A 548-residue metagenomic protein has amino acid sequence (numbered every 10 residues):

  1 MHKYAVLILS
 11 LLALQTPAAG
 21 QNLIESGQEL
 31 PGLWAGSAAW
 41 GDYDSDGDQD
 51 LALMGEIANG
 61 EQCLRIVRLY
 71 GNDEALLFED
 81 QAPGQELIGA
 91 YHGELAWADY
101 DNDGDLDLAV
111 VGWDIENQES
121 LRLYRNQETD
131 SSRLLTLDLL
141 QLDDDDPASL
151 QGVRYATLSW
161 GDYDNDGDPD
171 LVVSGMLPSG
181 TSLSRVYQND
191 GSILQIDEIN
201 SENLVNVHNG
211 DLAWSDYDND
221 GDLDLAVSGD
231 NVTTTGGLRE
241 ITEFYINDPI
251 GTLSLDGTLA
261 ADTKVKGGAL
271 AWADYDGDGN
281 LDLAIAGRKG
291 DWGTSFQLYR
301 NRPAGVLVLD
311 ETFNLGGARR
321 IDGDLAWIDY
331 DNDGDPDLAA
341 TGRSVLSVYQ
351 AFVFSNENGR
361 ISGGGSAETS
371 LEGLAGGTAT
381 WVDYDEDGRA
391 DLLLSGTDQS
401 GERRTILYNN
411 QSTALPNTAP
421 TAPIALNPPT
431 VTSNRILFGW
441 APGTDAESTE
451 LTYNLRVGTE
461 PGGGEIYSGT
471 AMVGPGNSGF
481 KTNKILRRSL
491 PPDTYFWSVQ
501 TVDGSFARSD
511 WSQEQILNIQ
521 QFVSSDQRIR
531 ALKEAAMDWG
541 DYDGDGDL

Functional and structural regions predicted by a protein language model:
G20-L33, Y70-A90, R125-V153, Q188-V207 (+6 more regions): Blade-edge motifs of beta-propeller repeat domains
G36-Y43, G84, H92-Y100, Y155-Y163 (+5 more regions): Beta-propeller blade termini
G47-L53, G104-V110, G167-V173, G221-V227 (+4 more regions): Glycine-aliphatic tripeptides that mark coil-to-beta-strand junctions in extracellular and membrane proteins
E56-E61, W113-N117, M176-G180, N231-T235 (+3 more regions): Short glycine/acidic-enriched loop and turn motifs that connect beta-strands
A441-S448, D503, D541: Extracellular acidic, Ser/Thr/Pro-rich low-complexity tracts
T452-P492: Recognizes extended acidic, P/S/T-rich segments that occur within or adjacent to Ig-like beta-sandwich modules
S489-S505: Beta-strand-rich modules
G504-Q520: Extracellular fibronectin type III
